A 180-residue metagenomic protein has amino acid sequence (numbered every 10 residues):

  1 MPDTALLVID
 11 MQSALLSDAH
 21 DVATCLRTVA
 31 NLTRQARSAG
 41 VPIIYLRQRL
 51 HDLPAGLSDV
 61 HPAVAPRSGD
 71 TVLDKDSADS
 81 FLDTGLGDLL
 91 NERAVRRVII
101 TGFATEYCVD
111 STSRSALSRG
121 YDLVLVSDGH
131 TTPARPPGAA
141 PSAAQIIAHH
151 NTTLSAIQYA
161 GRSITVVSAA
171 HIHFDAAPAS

Functional and structural regions predicted by a protein language model:
M1-A5, N31-R34, S38, H51-S180: Active-site-adjacent betaalpha module
L7-M11: N-terminal nucleotide-binding beta1-loop-alpha1 segment
S13-S17: Short acidic, Gly/Ser-rich segments with clustered Asp/Glu that frequently serve as metal-coordination loops in enzyme
A19-Y45, R49: A short alpha/beta connector and helix-capping loop motif
